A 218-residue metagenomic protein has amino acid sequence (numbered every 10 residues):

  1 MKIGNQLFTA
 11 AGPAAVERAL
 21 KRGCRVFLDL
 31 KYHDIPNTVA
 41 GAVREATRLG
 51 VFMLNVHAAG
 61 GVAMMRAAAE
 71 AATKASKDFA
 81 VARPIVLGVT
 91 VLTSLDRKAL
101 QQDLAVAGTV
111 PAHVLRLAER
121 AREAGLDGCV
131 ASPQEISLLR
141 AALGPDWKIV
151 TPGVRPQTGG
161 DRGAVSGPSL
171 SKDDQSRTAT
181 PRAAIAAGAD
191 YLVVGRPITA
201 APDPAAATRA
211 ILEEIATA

Functional and structural regions predicted by a protein language model:
M1, K31, L54, A121 (+4 more regions): Conserved, mostly hydrophobic/aromatic
I3-G23: Chitinase-like catalytic core of GlcNAc-active glycosidases
L7, E135-I136, I198: Alpha-helix capping/helix-boundary segments
V26-F27, V86, I149, L192: Hydrophobic beta-strand scaffold residues
T38-D127, S132-S137, A142-K148, R155-L170: Conserved anion-binding
L49-V62, R155, Q175-A207: Glycine-rich phosphate-binding active-site loops on the catalytic face of alpha/beta enzymes
M65-A75, I185-A187, I198-A218: C-terminal helical cap(s) of enzyme catalytic domains, especially alpha/beta-barrels
